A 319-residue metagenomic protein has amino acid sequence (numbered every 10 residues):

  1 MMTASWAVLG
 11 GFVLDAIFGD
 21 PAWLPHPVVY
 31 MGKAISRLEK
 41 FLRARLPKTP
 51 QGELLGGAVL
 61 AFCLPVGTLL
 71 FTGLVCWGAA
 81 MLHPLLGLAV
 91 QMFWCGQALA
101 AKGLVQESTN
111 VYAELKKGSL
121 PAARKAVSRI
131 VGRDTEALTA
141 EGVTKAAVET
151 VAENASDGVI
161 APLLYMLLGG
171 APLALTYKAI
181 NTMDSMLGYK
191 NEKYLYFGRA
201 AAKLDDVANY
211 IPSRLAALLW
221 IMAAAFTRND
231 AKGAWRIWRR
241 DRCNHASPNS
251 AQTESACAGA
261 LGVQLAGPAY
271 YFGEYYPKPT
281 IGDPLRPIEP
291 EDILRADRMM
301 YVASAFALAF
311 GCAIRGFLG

Functional and structural regions predicted by a protein language model:
M1-T176, I180, G188-G319: Hydrophobic alpha-helical transmembrane segments
S185: Glycine-rich phosphate/dinucleotide-binding loop and adjoining beta-alpha-beta core of small-molecule
